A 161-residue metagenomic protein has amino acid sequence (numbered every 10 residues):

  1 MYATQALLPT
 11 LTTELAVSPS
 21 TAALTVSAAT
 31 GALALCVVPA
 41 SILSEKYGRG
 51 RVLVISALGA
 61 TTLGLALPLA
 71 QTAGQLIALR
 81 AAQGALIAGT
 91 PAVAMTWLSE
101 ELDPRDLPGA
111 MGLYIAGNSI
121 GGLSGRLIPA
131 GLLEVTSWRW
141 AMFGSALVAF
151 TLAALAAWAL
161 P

Functional and structural regions predicted by a protein language model:
M1-P19, V37: Extracytoplasmic
Y2, T30-V38, G122-L123: Residue-level signature of mid-helix packing/kink "hotspots" within the transmembrane helices of 12-pass Major
T10, S41-I42, G131: Membrane-interface helix termini in secondary transporters
S18-A22, V26: Juxtamembrane helix-start elements in MFS-like secondary transporters
L35-Q71: Conserved MFS/SLC helix-loop-helix module at the cytosolic interface between two early adjacent transmembrane helices
L63, G74-Q83: Paired small-residue
Q75, P104-R105, G112-L160: Helix-loop-helix hairpin linking two adjacent transmembrane segments in secondary transporters
L79-N118: Cytoplasmic helix-loop-helix junction between adjacent transmembrane helices in 12-TM secondary transporters
